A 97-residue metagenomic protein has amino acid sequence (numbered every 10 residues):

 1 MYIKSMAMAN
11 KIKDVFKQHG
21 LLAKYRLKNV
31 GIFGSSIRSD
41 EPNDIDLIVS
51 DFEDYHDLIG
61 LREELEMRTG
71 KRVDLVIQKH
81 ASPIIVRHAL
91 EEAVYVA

Functional and structural regions predicted by a protein language model:
M1-G31, I37-P42, S50-A97: Catalytic core of pol beta-like nucleotidyltransferases
